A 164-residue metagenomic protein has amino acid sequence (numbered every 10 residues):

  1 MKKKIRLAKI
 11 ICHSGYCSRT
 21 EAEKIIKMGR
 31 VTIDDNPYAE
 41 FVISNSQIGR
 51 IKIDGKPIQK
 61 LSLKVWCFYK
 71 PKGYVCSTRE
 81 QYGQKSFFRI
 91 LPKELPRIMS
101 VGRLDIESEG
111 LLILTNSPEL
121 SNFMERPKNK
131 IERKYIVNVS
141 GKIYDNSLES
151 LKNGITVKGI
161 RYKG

Functional and structural regions predicted by a protein language model:
M1-G164: Basic, flexible Lys/Arg- and Gly-enriched helix-loop patches that mediate nucleic-acid binding at interfaces with rRNA
